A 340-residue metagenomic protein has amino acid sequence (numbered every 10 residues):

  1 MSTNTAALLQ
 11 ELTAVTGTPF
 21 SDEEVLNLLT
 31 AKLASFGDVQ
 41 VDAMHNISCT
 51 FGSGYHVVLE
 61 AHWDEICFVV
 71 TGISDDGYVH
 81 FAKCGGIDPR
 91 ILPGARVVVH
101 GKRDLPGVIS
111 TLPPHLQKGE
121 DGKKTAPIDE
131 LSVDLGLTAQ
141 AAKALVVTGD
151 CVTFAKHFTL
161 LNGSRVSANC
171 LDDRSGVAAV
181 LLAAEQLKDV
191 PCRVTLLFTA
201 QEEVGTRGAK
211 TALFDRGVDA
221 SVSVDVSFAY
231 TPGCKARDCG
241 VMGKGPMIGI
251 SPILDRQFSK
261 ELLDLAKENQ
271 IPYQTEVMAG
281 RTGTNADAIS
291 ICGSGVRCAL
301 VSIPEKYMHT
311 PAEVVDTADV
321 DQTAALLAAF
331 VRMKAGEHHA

Functional and structural regions predicted by a protein language model:
M1-A340: N-terminal hydrophobic/helix-forming segments and targeting peptides
